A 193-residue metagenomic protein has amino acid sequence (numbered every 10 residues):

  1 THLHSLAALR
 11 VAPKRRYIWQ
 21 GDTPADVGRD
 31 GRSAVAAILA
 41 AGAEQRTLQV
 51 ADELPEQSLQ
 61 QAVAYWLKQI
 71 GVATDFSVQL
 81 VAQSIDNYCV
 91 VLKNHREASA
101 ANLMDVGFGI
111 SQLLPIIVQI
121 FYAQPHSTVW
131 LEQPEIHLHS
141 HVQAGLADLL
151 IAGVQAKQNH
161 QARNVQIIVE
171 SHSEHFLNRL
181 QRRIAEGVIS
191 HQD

Functional and structural regions predicted by a protein language model:
T1-L67: Coupling/switch segment of ABC-type P-loop NTPase heads
L54-D193: Switch/communication elements of ASCE P-loop NTPase nucleotide-binding domains
